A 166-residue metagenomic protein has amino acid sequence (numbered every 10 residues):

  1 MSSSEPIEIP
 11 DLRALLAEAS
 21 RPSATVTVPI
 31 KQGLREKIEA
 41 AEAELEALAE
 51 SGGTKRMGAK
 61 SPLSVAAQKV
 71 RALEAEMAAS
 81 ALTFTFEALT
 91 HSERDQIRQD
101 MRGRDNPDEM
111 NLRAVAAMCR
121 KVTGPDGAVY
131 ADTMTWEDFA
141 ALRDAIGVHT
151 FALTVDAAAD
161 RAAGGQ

Functional and structural regions predicted by a protein language model:
S2-S4, R21-Q166: Short, surface-exposed, charged amphipathic helix/loop patches that serve as local interaction elements
P6-E8: Internal low-complexity, small-residue/proline-rich segments
R13-A19: Ligand/cofactor pocket segment of small-molecule handling proteins
